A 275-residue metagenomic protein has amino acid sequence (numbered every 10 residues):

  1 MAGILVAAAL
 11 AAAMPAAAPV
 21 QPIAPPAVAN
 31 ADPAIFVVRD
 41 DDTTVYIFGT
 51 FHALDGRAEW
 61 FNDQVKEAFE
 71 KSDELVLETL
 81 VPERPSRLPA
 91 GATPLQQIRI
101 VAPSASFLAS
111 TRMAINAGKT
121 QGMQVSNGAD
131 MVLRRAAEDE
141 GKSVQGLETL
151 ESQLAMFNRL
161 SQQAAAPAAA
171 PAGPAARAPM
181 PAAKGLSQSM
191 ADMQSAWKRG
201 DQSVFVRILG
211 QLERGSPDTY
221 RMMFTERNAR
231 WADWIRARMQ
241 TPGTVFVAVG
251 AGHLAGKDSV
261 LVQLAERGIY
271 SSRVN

Functional and structural regions predicted by a protein language model:
A2-A12: Bacterial N-terminal signal peptides
L10-A24: Long, low-complexity intrinsically disordered segments that are proline/alanine-rich with interleaved serine/threonine
V20-M223: Structured, acidic catalytic/metal-binding patches in enzyme active sites
R221-N275: A cross-kingdom marker for long, charged
